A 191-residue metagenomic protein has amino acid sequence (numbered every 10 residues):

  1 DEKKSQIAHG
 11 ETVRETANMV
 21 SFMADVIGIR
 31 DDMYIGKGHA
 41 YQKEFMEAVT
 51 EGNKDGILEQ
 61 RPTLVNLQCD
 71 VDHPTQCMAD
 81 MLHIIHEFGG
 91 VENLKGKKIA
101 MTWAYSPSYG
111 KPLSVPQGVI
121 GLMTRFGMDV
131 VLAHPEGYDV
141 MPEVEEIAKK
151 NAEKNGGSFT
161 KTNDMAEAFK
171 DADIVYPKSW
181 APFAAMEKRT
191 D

Functional and structural regions predicted by a protein language model:
D1, I85-P177, F183: Glycine-rich phosphate/diphosphate-binding loop of Rossmann-like nucleotide-binding domains
D1-I85: Phosphate/diphosphate ligand-binding glycine-rich loop within oxidoreductases
E11-E15, L113-G118, D191: Charged helix-capping and loop-helix junction motifs
R14, V65, D139, A181-A184: Generic, ordered loop/turn and secondary-structure boundary motif
M19, M23, M33, M46 (+7 more regions): Detector for methionine-enriched segments
R30, P177-K178: Short, well-ordered coil/turn residues at beta-beta hairpins and beta-strand->alpha-helix junctions within
M33, W180-A181: Flexible, active-site-proximal loop/turn residues at the rims of small-molecule/cofactor binding pockets and catalytic
K37-H39, S108-L113, P182-D191: Glycine/threonine-rich flexible loop motifs
